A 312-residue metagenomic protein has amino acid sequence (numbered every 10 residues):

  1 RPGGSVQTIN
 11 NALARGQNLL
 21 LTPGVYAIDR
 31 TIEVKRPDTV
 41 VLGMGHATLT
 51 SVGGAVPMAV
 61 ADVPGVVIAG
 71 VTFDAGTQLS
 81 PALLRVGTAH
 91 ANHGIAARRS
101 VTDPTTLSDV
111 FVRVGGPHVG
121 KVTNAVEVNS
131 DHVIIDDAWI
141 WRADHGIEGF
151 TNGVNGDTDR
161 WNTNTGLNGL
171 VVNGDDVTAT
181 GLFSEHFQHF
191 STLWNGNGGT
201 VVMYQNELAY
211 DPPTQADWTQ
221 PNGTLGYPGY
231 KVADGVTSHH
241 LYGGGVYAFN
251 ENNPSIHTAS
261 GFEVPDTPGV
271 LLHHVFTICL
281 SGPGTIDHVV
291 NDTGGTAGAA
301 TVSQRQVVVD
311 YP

Functional and structural regions predicted by a protein language model:
R1-P312: Extracellular/periplasmic carbohydrate-active domains that bind, remodel, or depolymerize complex polysaccharides
